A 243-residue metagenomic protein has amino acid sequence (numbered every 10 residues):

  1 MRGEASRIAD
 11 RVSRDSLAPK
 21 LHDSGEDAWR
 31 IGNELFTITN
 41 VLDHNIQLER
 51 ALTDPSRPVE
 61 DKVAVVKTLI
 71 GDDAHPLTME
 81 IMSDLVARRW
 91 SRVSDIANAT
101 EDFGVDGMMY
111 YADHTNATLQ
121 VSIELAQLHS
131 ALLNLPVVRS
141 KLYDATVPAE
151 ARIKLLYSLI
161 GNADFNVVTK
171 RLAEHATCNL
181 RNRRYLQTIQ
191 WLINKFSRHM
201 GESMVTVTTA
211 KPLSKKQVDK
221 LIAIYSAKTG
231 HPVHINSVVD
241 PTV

Functional and structural regions predicted by a protein language model:
M1-V243: Elongated, mostly alpha-helical coiled-coil "stalk/stator" tethers of large membrane protein machines
